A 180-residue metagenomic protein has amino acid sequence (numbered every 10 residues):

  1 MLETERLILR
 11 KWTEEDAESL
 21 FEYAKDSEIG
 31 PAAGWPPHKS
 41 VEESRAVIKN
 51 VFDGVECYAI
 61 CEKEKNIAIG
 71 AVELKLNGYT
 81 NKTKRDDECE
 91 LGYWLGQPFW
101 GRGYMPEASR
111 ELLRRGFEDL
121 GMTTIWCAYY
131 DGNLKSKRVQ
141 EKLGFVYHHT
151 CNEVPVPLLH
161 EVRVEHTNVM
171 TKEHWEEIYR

Functional and structural regions predicted by a protein language model:
M1-E28, C61-R180: Acyl-donor (CoA/ACP) binding surface of acyl/acetyltransferases
E28-K49: Conserved GNAT-fold acetyl-CoA-binding loop/helix
A33-P37, C57-E62: A short, aromatic/hydrophobic, helix- or strand-capping loop or linear motif that either lines the entrance/gate
H38-E43, F52-G54, Y104-M105, V156-E161: Short C-terminal domain-edge/linker segments immediately following a structured domain
I48-A59: A short helix-loop-beta-strand connector motif used in the catalytic cores of GNAT acetyltransferases and, in some
